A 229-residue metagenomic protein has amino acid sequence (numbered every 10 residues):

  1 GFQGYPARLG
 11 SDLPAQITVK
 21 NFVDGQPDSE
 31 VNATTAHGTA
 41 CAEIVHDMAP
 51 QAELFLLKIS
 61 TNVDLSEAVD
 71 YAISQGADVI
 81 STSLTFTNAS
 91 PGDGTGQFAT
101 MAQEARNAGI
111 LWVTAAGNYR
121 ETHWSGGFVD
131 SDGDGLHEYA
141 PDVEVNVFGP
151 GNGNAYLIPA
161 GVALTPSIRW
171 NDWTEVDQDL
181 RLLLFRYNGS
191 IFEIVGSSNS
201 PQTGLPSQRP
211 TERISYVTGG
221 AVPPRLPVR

Functional and structural regions predicted by a protein language model:
G1-G151: Peri-catalytic substrate-binding/gating loops that frame the active-site cleft of hydrolases
F86-R229: Substrate-binding/specificity loop regions of serine endopeptidase catalytic domains, predominantly subtilases
